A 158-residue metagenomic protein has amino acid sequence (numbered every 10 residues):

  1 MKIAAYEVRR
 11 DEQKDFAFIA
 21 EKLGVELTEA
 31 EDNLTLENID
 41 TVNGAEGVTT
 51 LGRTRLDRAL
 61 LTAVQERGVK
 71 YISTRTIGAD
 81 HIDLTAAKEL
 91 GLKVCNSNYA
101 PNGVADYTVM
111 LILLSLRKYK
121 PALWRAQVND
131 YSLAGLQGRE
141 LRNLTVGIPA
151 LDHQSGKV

Functional and structural regions predicted by a protein language model:
K2-K93: An N-terminal-biased, well-structured beta-alpha scaffold segment characteristic of Rossmann-like dinucleotide-binding
E7, R139-V158: Glycine-rich adenosine-cofactor-binding loop
R9-Q13, P101, A105, S155: A structural signal for well-ordered alpha-helical scaffolds and beta->alpha junctions
K14, S73-A86, K120-D130, L144-A150: Short secondary-structure transition/capping segments
L90, C95-T145: Phosphate-binding beta-alpha-beta segment of Rossmann-like dinucleotide-binding domains, i.e., the NAD(P)
